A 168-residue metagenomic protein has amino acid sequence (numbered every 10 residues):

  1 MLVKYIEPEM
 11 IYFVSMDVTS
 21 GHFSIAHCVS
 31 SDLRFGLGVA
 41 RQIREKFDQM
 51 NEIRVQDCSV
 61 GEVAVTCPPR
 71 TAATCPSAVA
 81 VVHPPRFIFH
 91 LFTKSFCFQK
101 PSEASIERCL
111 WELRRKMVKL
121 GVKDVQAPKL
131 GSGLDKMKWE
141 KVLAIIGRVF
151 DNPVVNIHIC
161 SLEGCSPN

Functional and structural regions predicted by a protein language model:
M1-N168: Macrodomain-like recognition of ADP-ribose-binding/processing modules
